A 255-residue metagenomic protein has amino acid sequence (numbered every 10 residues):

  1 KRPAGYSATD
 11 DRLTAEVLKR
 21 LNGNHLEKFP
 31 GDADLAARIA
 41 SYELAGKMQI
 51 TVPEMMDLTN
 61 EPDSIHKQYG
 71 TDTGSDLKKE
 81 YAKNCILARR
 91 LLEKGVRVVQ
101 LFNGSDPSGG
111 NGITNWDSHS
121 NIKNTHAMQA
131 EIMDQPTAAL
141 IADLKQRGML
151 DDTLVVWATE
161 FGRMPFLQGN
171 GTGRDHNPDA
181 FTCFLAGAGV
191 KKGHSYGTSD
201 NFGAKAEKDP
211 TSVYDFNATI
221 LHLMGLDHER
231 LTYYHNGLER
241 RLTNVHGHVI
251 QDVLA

Functional and structural regions predicted by a protein language model:
K1-A255: Ligand-binding pockets and gating/stacking loops
